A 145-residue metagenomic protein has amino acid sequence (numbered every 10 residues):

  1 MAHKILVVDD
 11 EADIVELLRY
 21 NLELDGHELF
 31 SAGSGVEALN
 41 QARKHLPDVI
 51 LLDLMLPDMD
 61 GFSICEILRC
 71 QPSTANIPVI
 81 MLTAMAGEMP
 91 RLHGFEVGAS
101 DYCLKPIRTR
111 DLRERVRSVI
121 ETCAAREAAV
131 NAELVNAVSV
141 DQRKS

Functional and structural regions predicted by a protein language model:
D9, D53, T83: Active-site residues of response regulator receiver
E16-L24: Charged docking surfaces used in two-component/phosphorelay signaling
G26-G33, Q41: Short hydrophobic/Thr-rich beta-strand motif most characteristic of the beta2 strand and flanking loop of CheY-like
H45-L51, L56: Active-site beta3 strand of CheY-like receiver
P106-V116: C-terminal output helix
T122-S145: CheY-like receiver
